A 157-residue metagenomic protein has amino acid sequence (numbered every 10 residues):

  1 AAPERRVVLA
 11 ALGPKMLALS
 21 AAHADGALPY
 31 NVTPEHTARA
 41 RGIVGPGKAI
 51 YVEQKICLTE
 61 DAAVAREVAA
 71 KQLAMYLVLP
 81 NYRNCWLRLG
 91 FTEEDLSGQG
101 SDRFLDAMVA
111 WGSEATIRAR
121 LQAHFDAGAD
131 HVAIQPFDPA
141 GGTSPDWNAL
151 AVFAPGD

Functional and structural regions predicted by a protein language model:
A1-D157: Active-site-adjacent structural elements that line small-molecule/cofactor binding pockets in enzymes
